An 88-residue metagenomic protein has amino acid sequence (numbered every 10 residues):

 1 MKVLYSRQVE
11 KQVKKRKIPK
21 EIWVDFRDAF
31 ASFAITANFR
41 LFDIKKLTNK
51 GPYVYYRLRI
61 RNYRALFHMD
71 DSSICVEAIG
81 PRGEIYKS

Functional and structural regions predicted by a protein language model:
K2, Q8, K14-R16, K20-W23 (+3 more regions): Enriched for short, Lys/Arg-rich terminal
A31-R57: A short, surface-exposed loop/turn module that caps and links secondary-structure elements
